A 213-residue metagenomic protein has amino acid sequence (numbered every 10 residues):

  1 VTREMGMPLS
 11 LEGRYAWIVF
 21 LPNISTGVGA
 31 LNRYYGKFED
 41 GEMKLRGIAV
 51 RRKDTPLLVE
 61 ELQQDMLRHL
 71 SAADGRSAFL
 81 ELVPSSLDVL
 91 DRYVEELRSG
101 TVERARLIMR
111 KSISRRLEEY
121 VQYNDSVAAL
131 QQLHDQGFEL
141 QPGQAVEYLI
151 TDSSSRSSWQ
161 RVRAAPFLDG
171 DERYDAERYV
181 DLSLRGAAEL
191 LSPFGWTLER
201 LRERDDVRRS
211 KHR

Functional and structural regions predicted by a protein language model:
T2-R213: DNA-dependent DNA polymerase catalytic subunits
